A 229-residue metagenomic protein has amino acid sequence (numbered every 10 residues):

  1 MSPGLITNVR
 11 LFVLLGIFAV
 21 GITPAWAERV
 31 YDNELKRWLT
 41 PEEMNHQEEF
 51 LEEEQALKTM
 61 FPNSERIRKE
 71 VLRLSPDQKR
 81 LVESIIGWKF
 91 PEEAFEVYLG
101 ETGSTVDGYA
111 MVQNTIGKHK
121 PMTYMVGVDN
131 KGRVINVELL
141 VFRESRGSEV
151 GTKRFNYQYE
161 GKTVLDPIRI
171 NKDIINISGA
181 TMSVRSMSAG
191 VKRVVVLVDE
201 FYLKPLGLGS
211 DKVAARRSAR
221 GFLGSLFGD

Functional and structural regions predicted by a protein language model:
S2-L5, L11, T23-T123, N130-D229: Intrinsically disordered terminal and processing segments
V9-F18: Sec-dependent N-terminal signal peptides
